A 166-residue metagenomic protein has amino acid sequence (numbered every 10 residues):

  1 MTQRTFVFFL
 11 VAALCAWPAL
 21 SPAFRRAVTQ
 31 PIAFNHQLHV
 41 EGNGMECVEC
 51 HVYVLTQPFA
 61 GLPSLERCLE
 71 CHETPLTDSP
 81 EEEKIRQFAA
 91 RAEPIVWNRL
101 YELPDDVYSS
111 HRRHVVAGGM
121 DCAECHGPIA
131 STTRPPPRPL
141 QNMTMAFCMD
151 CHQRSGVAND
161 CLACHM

Functional and structural regions predicted by a protein language model:
M1-M166: Short sequence/structural segments immediately N-terminal
